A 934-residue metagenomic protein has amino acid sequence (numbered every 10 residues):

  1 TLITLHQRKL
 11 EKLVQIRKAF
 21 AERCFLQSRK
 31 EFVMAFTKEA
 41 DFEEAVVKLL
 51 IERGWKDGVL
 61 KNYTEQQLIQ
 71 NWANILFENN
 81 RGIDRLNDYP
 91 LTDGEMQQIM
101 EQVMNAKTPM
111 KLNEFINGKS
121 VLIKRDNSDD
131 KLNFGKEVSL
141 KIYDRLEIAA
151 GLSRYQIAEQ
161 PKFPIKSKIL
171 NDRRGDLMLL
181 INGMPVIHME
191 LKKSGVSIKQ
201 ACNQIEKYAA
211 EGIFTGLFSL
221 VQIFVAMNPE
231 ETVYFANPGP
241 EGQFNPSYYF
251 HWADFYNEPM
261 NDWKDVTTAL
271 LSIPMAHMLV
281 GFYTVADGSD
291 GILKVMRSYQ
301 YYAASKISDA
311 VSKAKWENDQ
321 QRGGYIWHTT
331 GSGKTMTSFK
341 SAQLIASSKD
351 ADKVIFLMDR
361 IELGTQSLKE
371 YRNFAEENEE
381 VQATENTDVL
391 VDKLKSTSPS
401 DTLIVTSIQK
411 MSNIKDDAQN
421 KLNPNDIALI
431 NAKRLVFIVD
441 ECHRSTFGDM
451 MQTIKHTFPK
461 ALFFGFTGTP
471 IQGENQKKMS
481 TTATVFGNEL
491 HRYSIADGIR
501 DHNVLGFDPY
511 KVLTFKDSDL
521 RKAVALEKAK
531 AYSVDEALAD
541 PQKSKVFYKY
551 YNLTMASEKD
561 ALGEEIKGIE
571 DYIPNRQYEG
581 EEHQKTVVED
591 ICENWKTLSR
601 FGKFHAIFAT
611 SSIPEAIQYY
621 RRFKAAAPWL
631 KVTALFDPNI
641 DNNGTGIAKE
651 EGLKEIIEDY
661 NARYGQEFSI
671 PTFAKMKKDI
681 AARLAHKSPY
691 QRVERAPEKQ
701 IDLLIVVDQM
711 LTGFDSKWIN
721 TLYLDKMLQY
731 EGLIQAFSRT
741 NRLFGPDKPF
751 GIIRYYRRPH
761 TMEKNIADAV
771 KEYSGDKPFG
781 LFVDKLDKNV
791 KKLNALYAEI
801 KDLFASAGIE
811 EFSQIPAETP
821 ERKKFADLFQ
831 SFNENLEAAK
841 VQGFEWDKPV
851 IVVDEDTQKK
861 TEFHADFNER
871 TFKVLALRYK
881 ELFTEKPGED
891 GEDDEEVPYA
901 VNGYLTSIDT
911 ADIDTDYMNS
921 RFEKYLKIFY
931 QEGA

Functional and structural regions predicted by a protein language model:
E22-K353, E362, Q366-N378, P399-S400 (+2 more regions): ATP-dependent helicase/translocase motor core
K48, R53, R81, L91-E95 (+9 more regions): Catalytic cores and motor modules of nucleic-acid processing enzymes
N373-Q419: Inter-Walker segment of RecA-like/P-loop motor cores
L403-V439, R444-T453, K687, V706-D708: Conserved RecA-like ASCE ATPase "motif II neighborhood" in helicase/translocase motors
Q476-K603, Y620-A625: Interdomain helical connector at the RecA1-RecA2 junction of SF1/SF2 helicase-like NTPases
N552-V706, T871-R878, T884-E885, D914: Conserved C-terminal RecA-like helicase domain
L703-V706, M710-Q735, G751-Y755: A short beta-strand element within the Helicase C-terminal
R739-K771: Conserved segment of the helicase C-terminal RecA-like domain
